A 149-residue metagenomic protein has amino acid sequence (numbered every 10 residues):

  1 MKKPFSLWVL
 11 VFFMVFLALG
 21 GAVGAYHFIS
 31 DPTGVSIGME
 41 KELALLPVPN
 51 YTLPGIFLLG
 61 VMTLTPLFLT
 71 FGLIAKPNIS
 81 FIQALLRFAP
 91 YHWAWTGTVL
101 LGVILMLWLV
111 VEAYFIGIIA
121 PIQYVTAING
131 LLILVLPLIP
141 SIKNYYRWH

Functional and structural regions predicted by a protein language model:
M1-H149: Topology signature of small-to-medium multi-pass alpha-helical membrane proteins
